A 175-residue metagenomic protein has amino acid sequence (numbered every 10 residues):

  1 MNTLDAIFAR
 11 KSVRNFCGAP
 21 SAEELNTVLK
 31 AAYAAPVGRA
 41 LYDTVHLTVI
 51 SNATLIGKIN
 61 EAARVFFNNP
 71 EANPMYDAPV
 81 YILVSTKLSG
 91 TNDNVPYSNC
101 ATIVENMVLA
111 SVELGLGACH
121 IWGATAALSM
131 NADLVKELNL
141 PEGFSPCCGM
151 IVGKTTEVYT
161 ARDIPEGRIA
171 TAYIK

Functional and structural regions predicted by a protein language model:
M1-V80, I174-K175: N-terminal amphipathic, basic helical "cap/leader" segment at the start of enzyme domains
T3-S12, C17, S21, L140 (+1 more regions): C-terminal helix-cap and adjacent tail motif
A32, I82, L88-L134: Small-aliphatic-rich amphipathic alpha-helix that forms the alpha element of a beta-alpha
R39-Y42, N73-Y76, L138-F144, D163-P165: Solvent-exposed alpha-helices and their adjacent loops that cap or buttress functional pockets in soluble metabolic
N52-G57, L88-G90, T156: Short, charged/polar surface micro-motifs in flexible loops or helix N-caps
N60-R64, A132-E137: Short, surface-exposed loop/helix-turn segments at secondary-structure junctions that function as lids/hinges flanking
V80, L114, P146-C148: Generic beta-strand structural signal
